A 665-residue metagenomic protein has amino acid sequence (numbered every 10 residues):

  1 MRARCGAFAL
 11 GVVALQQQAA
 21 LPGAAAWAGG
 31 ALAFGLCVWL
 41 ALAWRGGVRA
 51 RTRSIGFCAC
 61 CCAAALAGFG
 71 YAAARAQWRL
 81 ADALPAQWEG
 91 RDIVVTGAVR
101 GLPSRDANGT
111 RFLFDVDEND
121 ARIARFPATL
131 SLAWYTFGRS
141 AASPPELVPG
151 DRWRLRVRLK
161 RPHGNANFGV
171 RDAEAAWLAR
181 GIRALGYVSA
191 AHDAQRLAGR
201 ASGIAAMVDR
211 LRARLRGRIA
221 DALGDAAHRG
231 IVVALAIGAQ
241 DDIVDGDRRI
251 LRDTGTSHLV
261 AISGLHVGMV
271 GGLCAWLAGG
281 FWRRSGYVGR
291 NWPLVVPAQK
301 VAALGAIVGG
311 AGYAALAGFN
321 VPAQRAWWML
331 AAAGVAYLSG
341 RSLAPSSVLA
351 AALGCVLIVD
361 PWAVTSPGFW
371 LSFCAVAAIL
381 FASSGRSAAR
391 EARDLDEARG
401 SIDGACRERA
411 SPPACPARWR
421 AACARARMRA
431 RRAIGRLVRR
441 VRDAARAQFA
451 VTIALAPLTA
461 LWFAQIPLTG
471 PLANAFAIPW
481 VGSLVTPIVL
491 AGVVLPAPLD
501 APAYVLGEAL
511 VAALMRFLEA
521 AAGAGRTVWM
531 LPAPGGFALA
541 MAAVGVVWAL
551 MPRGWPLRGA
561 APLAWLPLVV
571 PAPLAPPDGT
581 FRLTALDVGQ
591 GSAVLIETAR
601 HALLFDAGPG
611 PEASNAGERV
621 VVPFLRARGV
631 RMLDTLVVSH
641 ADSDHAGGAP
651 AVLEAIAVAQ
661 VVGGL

Functional and structural regions predicted by a protein language model:
M1-A83, G90-D92, G203, M207 (+4 more regions): N-terminal leader/targeting segments
A3, G11, G186, A239 (+3 more regions): Hydrophobic alpha-helical transmembrane segments in multi-pass membrane proteins
A24-F34, L371-S372, N474-P479, A533-A538: Alpha-helical transmembrane segments of polytopic membrane proteins
R53, F57-H258, D396, S401 (+2 more regions): Membrane-interface helix/helix-cap signal primarily in integral membrane proteins
A98, A142-P145, P149-R152, R156 (+8 more regions): Non-globular, low-confidence helical/coil segments that flank catalytic cores
R100-S104, G368, V588: Feature for secretory/organellar precursors and membrane-associated catalytic proteins
I204-A222, I231, A239, D247 (+12 more regions): Hydrophobic alpha-helical segments of integral membrane proteins, encompassing both true transmembrane helices
L215, L235, S263, G318 (+2 more regions): Conserved hydrophobic/aromatic pocket- or pore-lining residues that grip, position, or stack substrates in active sites
